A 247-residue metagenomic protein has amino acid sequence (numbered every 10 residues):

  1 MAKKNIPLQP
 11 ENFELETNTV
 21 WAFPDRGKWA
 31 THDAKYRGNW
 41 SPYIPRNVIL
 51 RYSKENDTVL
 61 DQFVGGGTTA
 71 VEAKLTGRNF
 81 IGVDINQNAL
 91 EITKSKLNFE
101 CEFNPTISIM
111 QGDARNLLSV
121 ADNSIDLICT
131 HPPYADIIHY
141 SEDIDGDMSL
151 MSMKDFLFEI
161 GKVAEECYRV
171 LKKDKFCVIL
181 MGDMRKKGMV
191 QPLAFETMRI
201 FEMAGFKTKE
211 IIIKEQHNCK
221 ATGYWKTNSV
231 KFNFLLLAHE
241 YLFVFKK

Functional and structural regions predicted by a protein language model:
M1-K247: Class I S-adenosyl-L-methionine-dependent methyltransferase catalytic core
